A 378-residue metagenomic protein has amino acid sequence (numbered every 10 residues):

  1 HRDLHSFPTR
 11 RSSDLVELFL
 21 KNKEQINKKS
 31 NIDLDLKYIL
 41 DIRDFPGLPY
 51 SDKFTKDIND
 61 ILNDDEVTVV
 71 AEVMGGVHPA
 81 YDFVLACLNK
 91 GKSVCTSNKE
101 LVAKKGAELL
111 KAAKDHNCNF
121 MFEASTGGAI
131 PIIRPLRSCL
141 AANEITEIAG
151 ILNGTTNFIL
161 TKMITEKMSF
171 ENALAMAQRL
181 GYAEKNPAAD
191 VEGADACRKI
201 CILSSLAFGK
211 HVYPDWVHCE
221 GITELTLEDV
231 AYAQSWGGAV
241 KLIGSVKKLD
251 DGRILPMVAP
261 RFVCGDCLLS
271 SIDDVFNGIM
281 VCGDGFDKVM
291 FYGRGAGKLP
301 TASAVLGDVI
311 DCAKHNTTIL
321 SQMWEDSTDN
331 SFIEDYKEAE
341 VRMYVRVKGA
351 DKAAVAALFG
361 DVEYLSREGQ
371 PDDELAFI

Functional and structural regions predicted by a protein language model:
H1, H5-S12: Short, small-residue-biased leader/transition segments that mark boundaries at the very start of proteins
K21-P49: NAD(P)-binding Rossmann-fold cofactor-contacting core
K56-S97: Rossmann-fold NAD(P) dinucleotide-binding segment
V67, K114-D195, I202: Rossmann-like NAD(P)H-binding beta-loop-alpha module
P79-K90, S97-S138: Rossmann-fold NAD(P)-binding glycine/threonine-rich loop
N172-S271, F276-G278: Substrate-binding/catalytic subdomain of NAD(P)-dependent oxidoreductase enzymes
L268-E340: ATP-dependent carboxylate/acyl-activation modules
V309-I378: A conserved regulatory-domain signal marking ACT and ACT-like small-molecule sensing domains and adjacent regulatory
